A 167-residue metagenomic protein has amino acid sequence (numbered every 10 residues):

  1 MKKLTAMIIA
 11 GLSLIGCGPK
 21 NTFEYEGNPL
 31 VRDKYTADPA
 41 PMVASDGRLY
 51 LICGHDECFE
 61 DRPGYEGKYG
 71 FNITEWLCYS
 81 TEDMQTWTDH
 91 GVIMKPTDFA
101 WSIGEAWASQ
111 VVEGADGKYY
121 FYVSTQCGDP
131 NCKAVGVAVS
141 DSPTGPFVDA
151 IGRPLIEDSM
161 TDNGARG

Functional and structural regions predicted by a protein language model:
M1-I8: Sec-dependent signal peptide recognition, specifically the positively charged N-region followed immediately by
I8-A10, I151: Terminal low-complexity, poorly structured segments
A10-C17: Hydrophobic h-region of N-terminal signal peptides that target proteins for export in Gram-negative bacteria
C17-G167: Carbohydrate-active catalytic/glycan-binding domains of CAZyme proteins, especially the secreted or lumenal ectodomains
